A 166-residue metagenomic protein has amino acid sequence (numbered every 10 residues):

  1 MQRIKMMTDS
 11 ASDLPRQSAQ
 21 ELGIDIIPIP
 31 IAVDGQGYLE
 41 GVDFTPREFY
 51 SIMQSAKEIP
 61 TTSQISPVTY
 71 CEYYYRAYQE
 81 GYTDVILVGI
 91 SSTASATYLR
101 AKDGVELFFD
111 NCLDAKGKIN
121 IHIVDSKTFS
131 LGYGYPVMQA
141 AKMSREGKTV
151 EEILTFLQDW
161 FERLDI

Functional and structural regions predicted by a protein language model:
Q2, L22-I24, G117-N120: A short helix-to-beta-strand connector/capping loop
K5-C71: N-terminal glycine-rich anion-binding loop in soluble enzyme alpha/beta folds
E72-D84: Glycine-rich phosphate/diphosphate-binding loops that line cofactor/substrate pockets in enzymes
D84-S92, H122-D125, Q139: Short glycine-rich or small-residue beta-strand-to-loop segments that form or flank ligand, phosphate, metal/Fe-S
G89-D114, Y135-V137: Short Gly/Thr/Asp-enriched flexible loops that form oxyanion-binding sites at enzyme active sites
V105-S130, T149-V150: Short, acidic/small-residue loops that bind anionic groups at enzyme active sites
L131-K142: A structural-propensity feature for long, helix-poor, extended segments
A141-I166: Internal, active-site/partner-interface "lid" segment
